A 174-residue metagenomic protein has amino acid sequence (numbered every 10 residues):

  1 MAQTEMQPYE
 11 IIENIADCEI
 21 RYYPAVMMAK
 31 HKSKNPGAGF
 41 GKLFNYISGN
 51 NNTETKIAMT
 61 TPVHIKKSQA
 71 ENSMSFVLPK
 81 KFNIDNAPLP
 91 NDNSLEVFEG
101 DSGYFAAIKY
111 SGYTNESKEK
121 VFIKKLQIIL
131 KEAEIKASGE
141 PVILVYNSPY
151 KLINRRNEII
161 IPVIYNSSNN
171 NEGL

Functional and structural regions predicted by a protein language model:
M1-L174: A solvent-exposed interaction/effector surface
